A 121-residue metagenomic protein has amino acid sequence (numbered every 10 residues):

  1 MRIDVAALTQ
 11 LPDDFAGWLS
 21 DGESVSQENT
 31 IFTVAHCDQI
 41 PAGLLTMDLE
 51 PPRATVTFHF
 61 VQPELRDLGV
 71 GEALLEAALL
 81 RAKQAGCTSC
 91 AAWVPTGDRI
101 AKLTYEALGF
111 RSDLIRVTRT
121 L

Functional and structural regions predicted by a protein language model:
M1-R53, T57, Q62, L75: Acetyl-CoA-dependent GNAT
T33-A35, I115-R119: Short beta-strand element of the conserved SAM-dependent methyltransferase core
P51-R53, S89, L114: A generic structural signal for beta-strand entry/edge sites
V61, D67-L80, L103-A107: Conserved acetyl-CoA-binding loop-helix of GNAT-fold acetyltransferases
R66, A91-A101, T118-L121: Conserved beta-strand-loop-alpha-helix junction that forms the acyl-donor binding cleft
E72, Q84, T96-L114: Conserved active-site alpha-helix within GNAT-family acetyltransferase domains
A82-V94: Conserved GNAT acetyl-CoA-binding A-motif
